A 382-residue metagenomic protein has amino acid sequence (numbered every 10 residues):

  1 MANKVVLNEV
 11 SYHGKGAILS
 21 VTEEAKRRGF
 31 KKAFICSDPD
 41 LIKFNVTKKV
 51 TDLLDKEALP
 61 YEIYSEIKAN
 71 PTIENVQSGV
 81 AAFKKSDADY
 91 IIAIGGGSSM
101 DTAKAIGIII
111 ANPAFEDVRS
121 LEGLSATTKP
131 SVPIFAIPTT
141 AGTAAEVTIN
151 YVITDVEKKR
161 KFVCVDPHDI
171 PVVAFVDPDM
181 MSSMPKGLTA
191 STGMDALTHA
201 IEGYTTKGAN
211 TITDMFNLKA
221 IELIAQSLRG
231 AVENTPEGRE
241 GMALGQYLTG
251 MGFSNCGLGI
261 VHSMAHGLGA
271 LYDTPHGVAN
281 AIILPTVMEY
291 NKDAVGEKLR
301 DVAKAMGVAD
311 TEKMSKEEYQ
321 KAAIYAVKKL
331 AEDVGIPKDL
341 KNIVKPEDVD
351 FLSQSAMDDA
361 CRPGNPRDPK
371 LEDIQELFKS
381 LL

Functional and structural regions predicted by a protein language model:
M1-Y64: An N-terminal, well-structured beta->alpha segment
I18-V21, K43-V46, I73-V76, S99-A103 (+3 more regions): Short glycine/serine/threonine-rich phosphate/pyrophosphate-binding segments that cradle anionic phosphate groups
I42-F115, R229-R239: N-terminal small/polar loop signature for handling phosphorylated ligands or for N-terminal nucleophile
E74-D179: Glycine/threonine-rich beta-strand-loop-alpha-helix active-site module that forms ligand/phosphate-binding
N150-C256: Carboxylate- and glycine-rich phosphate/diphosphate-binding segment that chelates Mg2+/Mn2+
C256-A322: C-terminal catalytic subdomain
L299, A309-L382: C-terminal charged capping/lid subdomain of soluble metabolic enzymes
